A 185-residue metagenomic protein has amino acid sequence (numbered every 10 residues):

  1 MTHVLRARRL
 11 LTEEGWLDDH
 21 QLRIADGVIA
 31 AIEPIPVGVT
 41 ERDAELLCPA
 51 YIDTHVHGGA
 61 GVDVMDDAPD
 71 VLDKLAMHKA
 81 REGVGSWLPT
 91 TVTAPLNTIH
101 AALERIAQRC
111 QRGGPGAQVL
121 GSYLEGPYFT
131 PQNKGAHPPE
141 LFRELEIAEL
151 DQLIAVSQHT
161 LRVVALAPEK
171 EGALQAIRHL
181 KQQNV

Functional and structural regions predicted by a protein language model:
M1-C48: Histidine-rich, glycine-flanked metal-binding segment
H3-L5, I35-D73, M77: Replace "His-x-His-based motif
R8, G27, H55, K79 (+1 more regions): Residue-level signal for inorganic ion chemistry
A31, V37-A44, A102-G116: Short amphipathic alpha-helices and their capping/turn segments at secondary-structure boundaries
H57, D73-A102, A117-T130, S157-E169 (+2 more regions): Divalent metal-dependent hydrolysis catalytic cores, especially in the metallo-beta-lactamase
A107-C110, I154, I177-N184: Surface-exposed amphipathic alpha-helices with a cationic face
T130-A155: Conserved phosphate-binding/catalytic loop of the ribokinase/pfkB sugar-kinase fold
